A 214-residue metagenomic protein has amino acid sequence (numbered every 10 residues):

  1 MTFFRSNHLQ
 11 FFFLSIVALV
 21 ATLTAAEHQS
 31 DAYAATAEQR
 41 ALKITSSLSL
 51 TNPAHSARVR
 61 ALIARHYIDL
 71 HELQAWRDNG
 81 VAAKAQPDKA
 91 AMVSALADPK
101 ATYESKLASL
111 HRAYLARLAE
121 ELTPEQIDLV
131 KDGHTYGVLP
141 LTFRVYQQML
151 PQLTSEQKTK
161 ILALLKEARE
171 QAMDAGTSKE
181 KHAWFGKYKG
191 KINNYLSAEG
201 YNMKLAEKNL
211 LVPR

Functional and structural regions predicted by a protein language model:
T2-F13: Bacterial N-terminal signal peptides that target proteins for export
T2-F4, L19, L23-T24: N-terminal capping/interface segment
F11-A21: Bacterial N-terminal signal peptides
A26-R214: Charge-rich (acidic/polar
